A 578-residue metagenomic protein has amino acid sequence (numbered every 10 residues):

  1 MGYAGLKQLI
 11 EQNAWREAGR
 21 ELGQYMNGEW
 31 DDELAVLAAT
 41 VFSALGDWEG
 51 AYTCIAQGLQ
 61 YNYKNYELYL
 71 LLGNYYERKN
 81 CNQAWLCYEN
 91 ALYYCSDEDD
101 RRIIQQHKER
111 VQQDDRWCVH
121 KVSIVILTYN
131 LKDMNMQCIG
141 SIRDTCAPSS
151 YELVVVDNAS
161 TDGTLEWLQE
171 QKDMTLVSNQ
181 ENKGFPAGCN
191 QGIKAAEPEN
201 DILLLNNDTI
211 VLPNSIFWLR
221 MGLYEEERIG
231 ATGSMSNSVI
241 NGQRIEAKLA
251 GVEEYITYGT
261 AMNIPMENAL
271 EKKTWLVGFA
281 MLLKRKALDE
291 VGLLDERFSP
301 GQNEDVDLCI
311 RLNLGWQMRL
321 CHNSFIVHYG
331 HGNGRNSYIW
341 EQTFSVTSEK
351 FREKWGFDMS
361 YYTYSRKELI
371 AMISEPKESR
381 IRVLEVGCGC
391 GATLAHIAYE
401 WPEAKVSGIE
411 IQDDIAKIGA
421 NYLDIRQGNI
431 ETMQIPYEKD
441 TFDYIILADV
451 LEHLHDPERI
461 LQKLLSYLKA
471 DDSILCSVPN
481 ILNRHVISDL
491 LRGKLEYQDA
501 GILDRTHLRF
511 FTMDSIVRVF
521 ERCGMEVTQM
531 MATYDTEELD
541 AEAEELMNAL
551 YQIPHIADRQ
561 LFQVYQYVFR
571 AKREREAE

Functional and structural regions predicted by a protein language model:
E89, Y93-S141: N-proximal low-complexity "stem/linker" segments adjacent to membrane-targeting elements
Q137, N333-D440, Y444, E458-L461 (+3 more regions): Conserved N-terminal segment of class I S-adenosyl-L-methionine
G140-S150: Short, acidic, metal-binding catalytic loop of nucleotide-sugar glycosyltransferases
D157-E166, E181, C388: A conserved acidic beta->alpha catalytic loop
S178-A196: Glycine-rich, basic loop-to-helix element that forms the pyrophosphate-binding segment of sugar-nucleotide handling
I210-L249, N480: Conserved donor NDP-sugar-binding/catalytic core segment of glycosyltransferases
Q243-R244, E267, E296, H455-A577: S-adenosyl-L-methionine-dependent methyltransferase catalytic module, highlighting the catalytic core
V252, T260-K286, G501: A recurrent flexible, glycine/aromatic-enriched loop bordering the glycosyltransferase active site that acts as
